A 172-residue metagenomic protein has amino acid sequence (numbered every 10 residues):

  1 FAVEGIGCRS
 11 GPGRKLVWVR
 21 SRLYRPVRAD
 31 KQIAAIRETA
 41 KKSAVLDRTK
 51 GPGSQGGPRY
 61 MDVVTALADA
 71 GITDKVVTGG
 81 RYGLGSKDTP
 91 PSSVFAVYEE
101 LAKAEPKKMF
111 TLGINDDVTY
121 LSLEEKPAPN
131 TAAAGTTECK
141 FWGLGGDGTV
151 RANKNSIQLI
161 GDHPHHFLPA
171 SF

Functional and structural regions predicted by a protein language model:
F1-R22, G135-F172: Anionic-ligand anchoring segments at beta-strand to alpha-helix junctions in alpha/beta enzyme folds, i.e., glycine
V3-G7, K31, S54-P58, D88-S93 (+1 more regions): Short acidic, glycine/serine/threonine-rich loops at helix termini
R9, A35, D62, A66-A70 (+1 more regions): Alpha-helical structural signal in soluble globular domains
R14, K41, D74-K75, H166: A structural micro-motif
R22-A29: Short acidic loop-to-helix transition motifs that present clustered carboxylates
D30-G51, F172: A structural-propensity feature for long, helix-poor, extended segments
A35, T131-A132: Replace "in large, NTP-powered and nucleic-acid-processing enzymes" with "in large, NTP-powered factors and other
K42-T131: Peripheral docking tails and interdomain loops at the edges of cofactor- or intermediate-handling domains
